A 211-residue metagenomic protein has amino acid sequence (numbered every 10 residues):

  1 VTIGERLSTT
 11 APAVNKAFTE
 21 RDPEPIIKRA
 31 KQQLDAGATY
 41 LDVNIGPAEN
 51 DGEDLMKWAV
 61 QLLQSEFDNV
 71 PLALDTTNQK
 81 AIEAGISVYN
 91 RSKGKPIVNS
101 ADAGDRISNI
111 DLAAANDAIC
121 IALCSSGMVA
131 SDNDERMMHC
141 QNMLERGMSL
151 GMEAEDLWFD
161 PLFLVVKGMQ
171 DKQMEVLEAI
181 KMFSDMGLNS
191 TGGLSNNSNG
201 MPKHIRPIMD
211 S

Functional and structural regions predicted by a protein language model:
V1-L157, L164-S211: Domain-level signal for soluble alpha/beta catalytic cores
